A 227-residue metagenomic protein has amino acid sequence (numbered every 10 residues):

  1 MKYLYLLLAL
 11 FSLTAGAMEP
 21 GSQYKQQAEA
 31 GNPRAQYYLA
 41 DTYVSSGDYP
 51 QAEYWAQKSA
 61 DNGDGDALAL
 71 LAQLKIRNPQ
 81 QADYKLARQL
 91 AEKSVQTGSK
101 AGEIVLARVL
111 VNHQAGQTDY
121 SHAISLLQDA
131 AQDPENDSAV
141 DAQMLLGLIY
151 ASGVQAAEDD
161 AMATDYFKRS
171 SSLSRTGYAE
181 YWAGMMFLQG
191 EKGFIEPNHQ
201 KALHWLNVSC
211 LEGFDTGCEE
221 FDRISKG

Functional and structural regions predicted by a protein language model:
L4-S12: Sec-dependent N-terminal signal peptides
G16-Y24: Cleaved targeting-peptide boundary
M18-E19, S46-W55, Q80-L90, Q117-L126 (+2 more regions): Structural signature of tandem alpha-helical TPR/SEL1-like repeats, specifically the intra-repeat loop/turn
K25-Q27, K58-S59, K93-S94, D129-A130 (+2 more regions): Canonical positions in the second alpha-helix
A30-N32, N62-G65, R77-N78, T97-K100 (+6 more regions): Short helix-capping/linker turns of helical repeat alpha-solenoids
Y38-S45, L70-R77, V105-N112, M144-S152 (+2 more regions): Hydrophobic face of amphipathic alpha-helices that form TPR/SEL1-like repeat modules and related alpha-solenoid
W182, Q189, P197-G227: Terminal, low-structured helical/coil segments at or just beyond the last alpha-helical repeat
